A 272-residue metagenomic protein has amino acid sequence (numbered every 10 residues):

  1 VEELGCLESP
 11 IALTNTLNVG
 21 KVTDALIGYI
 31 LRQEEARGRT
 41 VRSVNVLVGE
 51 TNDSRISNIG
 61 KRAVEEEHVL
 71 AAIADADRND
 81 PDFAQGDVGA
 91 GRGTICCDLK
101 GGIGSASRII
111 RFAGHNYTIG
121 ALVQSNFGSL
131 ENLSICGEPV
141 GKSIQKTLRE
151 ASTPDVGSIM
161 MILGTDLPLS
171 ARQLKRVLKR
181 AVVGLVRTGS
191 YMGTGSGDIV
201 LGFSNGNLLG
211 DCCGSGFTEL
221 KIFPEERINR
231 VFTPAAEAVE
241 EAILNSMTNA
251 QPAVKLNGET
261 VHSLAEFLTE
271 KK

Functional and structural regions predicted by a protein language model:
V1-K272: Alpha/propeptide regions of enzymes that mature by internal proteolysis
